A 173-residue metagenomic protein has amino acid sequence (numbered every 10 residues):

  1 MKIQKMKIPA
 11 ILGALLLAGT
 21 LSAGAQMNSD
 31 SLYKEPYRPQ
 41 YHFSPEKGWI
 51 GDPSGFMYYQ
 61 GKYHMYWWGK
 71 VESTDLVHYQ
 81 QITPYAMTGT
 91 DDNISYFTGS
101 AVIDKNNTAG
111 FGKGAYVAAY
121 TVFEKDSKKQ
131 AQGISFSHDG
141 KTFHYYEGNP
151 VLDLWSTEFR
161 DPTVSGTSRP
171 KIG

Functional and structural regions predicted by a protein language model:
K2-L12: Bacterial N-terminal signal peptides that target proteins for export
I11-T20: Bacterial N-terminal signal peptides
S22-G24: Sec/Tat signal peptide C-region and signal peptidase I cleavage site
Q26-G173: Beta-rich carbohydrate-recognition and catalytic domains
